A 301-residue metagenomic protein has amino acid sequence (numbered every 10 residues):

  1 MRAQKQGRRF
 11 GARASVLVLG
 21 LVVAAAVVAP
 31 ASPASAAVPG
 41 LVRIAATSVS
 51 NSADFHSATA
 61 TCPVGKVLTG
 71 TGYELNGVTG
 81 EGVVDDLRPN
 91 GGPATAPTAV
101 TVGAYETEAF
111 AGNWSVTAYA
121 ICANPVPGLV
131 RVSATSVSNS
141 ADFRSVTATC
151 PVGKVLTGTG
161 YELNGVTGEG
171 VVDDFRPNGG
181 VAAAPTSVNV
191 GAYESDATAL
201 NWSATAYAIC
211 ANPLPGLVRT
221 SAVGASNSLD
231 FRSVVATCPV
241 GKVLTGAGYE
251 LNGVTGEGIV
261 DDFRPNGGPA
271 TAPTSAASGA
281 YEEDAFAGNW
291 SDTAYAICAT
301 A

Functional and structural regions predicted by a protein language model:
R2, V38-A301: Extracellular attachment/recognition segments
R2-A36: Secretory targeting and sorting signals
